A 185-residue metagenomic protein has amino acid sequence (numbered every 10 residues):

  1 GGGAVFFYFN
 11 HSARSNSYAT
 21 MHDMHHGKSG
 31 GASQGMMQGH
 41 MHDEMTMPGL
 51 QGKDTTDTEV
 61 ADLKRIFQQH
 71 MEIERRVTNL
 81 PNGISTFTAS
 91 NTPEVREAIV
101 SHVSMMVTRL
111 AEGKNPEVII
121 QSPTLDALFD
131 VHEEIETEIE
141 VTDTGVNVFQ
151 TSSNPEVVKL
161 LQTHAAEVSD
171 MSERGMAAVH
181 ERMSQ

Functional and structural regions predicted by a protein language model:
G1-Q185: Intrinsically disordered, low-complexity terminal tails/loops enriched in metal-binding residues
